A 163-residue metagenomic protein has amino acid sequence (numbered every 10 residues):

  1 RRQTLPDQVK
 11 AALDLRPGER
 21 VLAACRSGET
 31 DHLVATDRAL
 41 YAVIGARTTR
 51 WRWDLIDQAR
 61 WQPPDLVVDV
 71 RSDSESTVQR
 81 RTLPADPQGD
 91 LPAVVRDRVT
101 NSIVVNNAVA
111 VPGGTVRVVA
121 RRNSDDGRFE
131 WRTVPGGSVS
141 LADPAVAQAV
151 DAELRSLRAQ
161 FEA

Functional and structural regions predicted by a protein language model:
R1-A163: Eukaryotic intrinsically disordered, low-complexity regulatory linkers and tails enriched in Ser/Thr/Pro
